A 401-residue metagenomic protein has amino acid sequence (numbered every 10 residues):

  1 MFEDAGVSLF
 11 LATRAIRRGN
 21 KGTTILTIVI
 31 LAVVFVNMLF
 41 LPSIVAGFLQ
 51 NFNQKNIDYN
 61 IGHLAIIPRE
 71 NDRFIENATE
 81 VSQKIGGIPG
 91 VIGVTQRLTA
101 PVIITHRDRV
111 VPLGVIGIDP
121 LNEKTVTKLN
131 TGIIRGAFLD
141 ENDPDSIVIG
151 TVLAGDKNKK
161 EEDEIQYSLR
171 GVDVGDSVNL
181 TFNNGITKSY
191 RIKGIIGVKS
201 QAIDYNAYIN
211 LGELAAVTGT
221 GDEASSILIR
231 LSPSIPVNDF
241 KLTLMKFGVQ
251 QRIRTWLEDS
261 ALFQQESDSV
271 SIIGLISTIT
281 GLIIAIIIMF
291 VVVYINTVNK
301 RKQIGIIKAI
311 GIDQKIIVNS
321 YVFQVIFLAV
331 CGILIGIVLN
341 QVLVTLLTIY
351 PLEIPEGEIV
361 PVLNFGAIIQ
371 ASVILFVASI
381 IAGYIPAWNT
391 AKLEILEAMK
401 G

Functional and structural regions predicted by a protein language model:
K21-F48, D268-Q303, I326-I335, A378-I381: Hydrophobic alpha-helical transmembrane segments of multi-pass inner-membrane transport and secretion
K21-I25, P233-I287, N296-V298, I306-I307 (+2 more regions): Peri-transmembrane interface segments
V36-G114, L121-K124, R135-D143: Hydrophobic, regular-secondary-structure patches
I116-Q166: Short beta-strand boundary microenvironments
V152-L153, K157-R254: Basic-flanked hydrophobic alpha-helices used for secretion and membrane insertion
Y294-N296, K302-T348, Q370, P386: Transmembrane alpha-helical interface segments in multi-pass membrane proteins
L343-I369: Short juxtamembrane loops and helix-capping segments at transmembrane helix boundaries of multi-pass membrane proteins
N364-G401: C-terminal membrane-exit region of the final transmembrane helix in multipass inner-membrane proteins
